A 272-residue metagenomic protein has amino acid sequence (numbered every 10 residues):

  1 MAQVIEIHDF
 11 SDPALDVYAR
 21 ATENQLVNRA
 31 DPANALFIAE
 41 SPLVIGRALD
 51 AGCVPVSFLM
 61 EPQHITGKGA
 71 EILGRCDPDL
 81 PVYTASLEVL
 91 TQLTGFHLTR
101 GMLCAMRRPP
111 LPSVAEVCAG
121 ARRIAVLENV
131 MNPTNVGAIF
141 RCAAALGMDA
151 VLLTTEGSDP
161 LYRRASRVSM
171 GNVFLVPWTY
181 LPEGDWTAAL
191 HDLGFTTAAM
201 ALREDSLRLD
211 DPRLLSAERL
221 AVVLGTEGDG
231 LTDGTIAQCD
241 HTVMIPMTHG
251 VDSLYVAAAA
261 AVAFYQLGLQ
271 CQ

Functional and structural regions predicted by a protein language model:
M1-E71, G157-S158: Boundary-proximal intrinsically disordered activation/regulatory segments immediately upstream of a helical core
V4-F10, P81-S86, V176-W186, V243: Short acidic-hydrophobic, aromatic-tinged amphipathic segments that line or gate anion-handling sites
I5, R107-D205: RNA substrate-binding interface of SAM-dependent RNA methyltransferases
G67-D79, T235: Short, aromatic/basic amphipathic alpha-helical patches
R75-G95: A glycine-rich helix N-cap at a beta->alpha junction
A85-S86, E128, T154-T155, P177 (+1 more regions): Short beta->alpha connector loops at strand-helix junctions that form conserved, small/polar/Pro-enriched
M102-C104, C142-L146, G157-N172, D233-Q272: Structured adenosyl-cofactor binding patch, chiefly the S-adenosyl-L-methionine
A198-V251: Active-site/ligand-binding-proximal alpha/beta "capping" segment
